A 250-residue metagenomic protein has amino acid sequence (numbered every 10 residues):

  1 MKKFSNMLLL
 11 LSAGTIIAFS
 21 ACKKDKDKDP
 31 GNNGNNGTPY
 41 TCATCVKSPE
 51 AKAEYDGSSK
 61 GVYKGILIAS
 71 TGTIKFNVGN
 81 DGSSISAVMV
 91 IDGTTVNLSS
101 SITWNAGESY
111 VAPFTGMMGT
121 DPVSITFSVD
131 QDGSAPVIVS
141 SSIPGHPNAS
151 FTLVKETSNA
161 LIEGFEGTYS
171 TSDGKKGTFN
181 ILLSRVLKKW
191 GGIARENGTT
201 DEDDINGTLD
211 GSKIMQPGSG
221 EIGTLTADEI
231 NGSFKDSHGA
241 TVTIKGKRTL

Functional and structural regions predicted by a protein language model:
M1-D56, Y63, P147-S158, L250: Bacterial Sec-dependent N-terminal signal peptides
G37-K52, S141-L182, D204-N206, E229 (+1 more regions): Edge beta-strand at a domain terminus
S58-Y63, E163-G167: A glycine-anchored, Pro-Gly-centered beta-turn/N-cap motif
G65-I68, T168-S170: Generic short beta-strand segments
T71-T103, T171-D210: N-terminal glycine/threonine-rich, aromatic-flanked beta-hairpin/loop signature
V90-Q131, I193-K247: Contiguous, well-ordered beta-strand patches that form the walls/edges of small beta-barrel/beta-sandwich domains
T115-S158: Contiguous hydrophobic, core-forming segments of folded domains
